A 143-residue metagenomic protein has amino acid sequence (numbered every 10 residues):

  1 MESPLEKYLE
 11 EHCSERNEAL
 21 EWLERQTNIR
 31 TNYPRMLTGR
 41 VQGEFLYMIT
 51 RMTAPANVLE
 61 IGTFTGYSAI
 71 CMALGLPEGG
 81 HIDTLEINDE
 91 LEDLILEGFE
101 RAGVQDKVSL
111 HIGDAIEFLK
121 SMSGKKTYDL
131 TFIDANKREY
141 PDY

Functional and structural regions predicted by a protein language model:
M1-F132, K137-Y143: A short alpha-helical cap/connector motif
